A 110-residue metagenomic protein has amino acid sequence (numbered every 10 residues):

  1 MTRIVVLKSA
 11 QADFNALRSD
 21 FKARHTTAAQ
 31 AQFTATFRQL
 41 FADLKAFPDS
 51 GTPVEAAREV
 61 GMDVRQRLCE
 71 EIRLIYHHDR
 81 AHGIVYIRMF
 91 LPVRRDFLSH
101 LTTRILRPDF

Functional and structural regions predicted by a protein language model:
M1-T36: Arg/Lys-rich, positively charged N-terminal/basic patches that mediate binding to nucleic acids
R3-V5, V64, I84, F90: Generic alpha-helical hydrophobic packing signal
D13, T36, L40-D43, Q66 (+1 more regions): Residue-level recognition of specific faces of alpha-helices
R18-D20, D43, P53-V54: A short alpha-helix capping/helix-coil boundary motif
Q39, F47-I84: Basic/aromatic recognition patch in beta-strand/loop cores that engages polyanionic ligands
C69-R73, H77-F110: Enriched for short, Lys/Arg-rich terminal
